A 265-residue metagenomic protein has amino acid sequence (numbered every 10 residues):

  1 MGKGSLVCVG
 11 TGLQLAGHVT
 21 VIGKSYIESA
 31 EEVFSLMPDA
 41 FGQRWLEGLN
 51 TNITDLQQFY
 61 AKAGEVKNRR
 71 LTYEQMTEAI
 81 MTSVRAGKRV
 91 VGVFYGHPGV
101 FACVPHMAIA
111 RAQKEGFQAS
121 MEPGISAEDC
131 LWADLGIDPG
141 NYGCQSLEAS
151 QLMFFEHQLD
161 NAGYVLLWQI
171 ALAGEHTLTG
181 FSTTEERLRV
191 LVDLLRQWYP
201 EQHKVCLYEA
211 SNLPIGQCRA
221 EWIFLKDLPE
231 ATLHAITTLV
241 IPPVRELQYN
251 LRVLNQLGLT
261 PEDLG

Functional and structural regions predicted by a protein language model:
M1-G17, V21-E122, T237-T238, P261-G265: Class I S-adenosyl-L-methionine
G2-V9, Y26, A110, Q118-E122 (+1 more regions): Beta-strand/loop-alpha-helix module characteristic of Rossmann-like adenine-cofactor folds
